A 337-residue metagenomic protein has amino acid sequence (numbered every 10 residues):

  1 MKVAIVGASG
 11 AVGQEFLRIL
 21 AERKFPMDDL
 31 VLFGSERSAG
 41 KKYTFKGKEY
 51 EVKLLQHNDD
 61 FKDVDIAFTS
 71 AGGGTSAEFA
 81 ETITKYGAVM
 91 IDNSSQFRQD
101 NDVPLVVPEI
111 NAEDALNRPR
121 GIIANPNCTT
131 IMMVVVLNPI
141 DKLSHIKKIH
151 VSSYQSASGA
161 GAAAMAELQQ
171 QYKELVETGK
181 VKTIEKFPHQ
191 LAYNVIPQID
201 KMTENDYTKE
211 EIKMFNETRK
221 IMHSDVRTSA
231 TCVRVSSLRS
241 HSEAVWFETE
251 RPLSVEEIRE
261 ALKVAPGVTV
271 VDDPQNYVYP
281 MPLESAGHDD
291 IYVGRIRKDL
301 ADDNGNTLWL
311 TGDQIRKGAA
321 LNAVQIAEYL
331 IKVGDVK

Functional and structural regions predicted by a protein language model:
M1-L191, R227, E260, I291-Y292 (+4 more regions): N-terminal Rossmann-like NAD(P) cofactor-binding subdomain of oxidoreductases, focused on the glycine-rich
A67, A157-K337: Charged docking surfaces used in two-component/phosphorelay signaling
